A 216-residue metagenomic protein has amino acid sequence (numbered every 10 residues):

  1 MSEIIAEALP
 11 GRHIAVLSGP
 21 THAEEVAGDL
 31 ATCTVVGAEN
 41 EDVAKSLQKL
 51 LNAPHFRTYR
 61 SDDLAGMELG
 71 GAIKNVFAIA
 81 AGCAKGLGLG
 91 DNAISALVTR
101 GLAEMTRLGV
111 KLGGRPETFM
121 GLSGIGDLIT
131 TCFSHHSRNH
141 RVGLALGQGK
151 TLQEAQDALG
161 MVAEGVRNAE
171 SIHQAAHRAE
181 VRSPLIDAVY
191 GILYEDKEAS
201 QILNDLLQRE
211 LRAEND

Functional and structural regions predicted by a protein language model:
M1-L30, L47: Rossmann-like NAD(P)(H) cofactor-binding subdomain of soluble oxidoreductases
H13-S18, T58-D62, P184-L185: General beta-strand structural signal in soluble alpha/beta enzymes
P20-G28, P54-A78, G88, R115-I125: Conserved Rossmann-fold dehydrogenase catalytic segment
A27-K45, A81-A96: Short beta-strand and adjoining strand-loop segment in the mid-core of the Rossmann-like NAD(P)-dependent dehydrogenase
L47-A53: Short amphipathic alpha-helices in soluble, non-transmembrane regions that often serve as interface/regulatory elements
K74, A78-K85, V110-M120, G124 (+1 more regions): NAD(P)-dependent Rossmann-like dehydrogenase/reductase catalytic/cofactor-binding core
N92-G101, M161: Active-site pocket-shaping loop/turn-to-helix segments
G101-L112: Alpha-helical phosphate/pyrophosphate-handling elements in metalloenzyme active cores
